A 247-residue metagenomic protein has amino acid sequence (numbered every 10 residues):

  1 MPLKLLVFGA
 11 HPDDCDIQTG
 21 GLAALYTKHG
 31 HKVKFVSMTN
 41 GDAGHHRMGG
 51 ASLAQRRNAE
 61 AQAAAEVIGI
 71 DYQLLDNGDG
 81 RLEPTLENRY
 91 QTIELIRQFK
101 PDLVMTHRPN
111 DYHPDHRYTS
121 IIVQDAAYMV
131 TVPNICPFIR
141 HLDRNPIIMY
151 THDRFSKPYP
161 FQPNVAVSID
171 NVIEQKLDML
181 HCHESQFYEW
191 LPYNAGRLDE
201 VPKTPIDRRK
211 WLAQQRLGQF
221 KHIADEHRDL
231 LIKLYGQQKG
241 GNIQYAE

Functional and structural regions predicted by a protein language model:
M1-F8, P84-E247: Metal-dependent de-N-acetylase/amidase catalytic core
M1-K100, M105, I121, M129 (+1 more regions): Active-site rim/loop-helix segments in enzyme catalytic domains that contact anionic ligands
